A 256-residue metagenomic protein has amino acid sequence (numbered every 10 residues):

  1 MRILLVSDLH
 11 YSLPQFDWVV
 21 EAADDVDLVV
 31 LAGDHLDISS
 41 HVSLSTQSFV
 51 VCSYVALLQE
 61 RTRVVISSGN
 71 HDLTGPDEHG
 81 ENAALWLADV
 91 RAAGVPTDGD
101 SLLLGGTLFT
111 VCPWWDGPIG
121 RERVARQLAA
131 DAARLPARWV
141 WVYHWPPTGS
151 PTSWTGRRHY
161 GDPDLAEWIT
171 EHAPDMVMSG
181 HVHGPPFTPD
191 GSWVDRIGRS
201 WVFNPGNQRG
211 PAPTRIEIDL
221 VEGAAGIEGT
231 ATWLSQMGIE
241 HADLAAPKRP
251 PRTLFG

Functional and structural regions predicted by a protein language model:
R2-H10, G106-D116, V140-H144, S200-N207 (+1 more regions): Active-site-proximal beta-strand elements of phosphoester/diester hydrolases
L5-S7, V29-D34, R63-N70, V95-D98 (+3 more regions): Active-site neighborhood of phospho(di)ester-bond hydrolases with catalytic His/Asp-centered motifs
H10-Q15, L36-S40, S67-E78, S101-L103 (+4 more regions): Active-site environment of divalent metal-dependent phosphoester hydrolases
Y11-L103: Core catalytic region of metal-dependent phosphoesterases/phosphodiesterases, especially metallo-beta-lactamase-like
Q15-V19, D164, W168, D190-G191: A short acidic, amphipathic alpha-helical/loop segment
A23-D24, V55-R61, A133-L135, I169-H172 (+1 more regions): Short, conserved loop/helix-junction motifs that constitute active-site signature segments in enzyme catalytic cores
D37, D72-E167: Conserved catalytic scaffold of divalent metal-dependent phosphoesterases
L102-G105, W168, T188-G256: Binuclear metal-dependent phosphoesterase catalytic core
